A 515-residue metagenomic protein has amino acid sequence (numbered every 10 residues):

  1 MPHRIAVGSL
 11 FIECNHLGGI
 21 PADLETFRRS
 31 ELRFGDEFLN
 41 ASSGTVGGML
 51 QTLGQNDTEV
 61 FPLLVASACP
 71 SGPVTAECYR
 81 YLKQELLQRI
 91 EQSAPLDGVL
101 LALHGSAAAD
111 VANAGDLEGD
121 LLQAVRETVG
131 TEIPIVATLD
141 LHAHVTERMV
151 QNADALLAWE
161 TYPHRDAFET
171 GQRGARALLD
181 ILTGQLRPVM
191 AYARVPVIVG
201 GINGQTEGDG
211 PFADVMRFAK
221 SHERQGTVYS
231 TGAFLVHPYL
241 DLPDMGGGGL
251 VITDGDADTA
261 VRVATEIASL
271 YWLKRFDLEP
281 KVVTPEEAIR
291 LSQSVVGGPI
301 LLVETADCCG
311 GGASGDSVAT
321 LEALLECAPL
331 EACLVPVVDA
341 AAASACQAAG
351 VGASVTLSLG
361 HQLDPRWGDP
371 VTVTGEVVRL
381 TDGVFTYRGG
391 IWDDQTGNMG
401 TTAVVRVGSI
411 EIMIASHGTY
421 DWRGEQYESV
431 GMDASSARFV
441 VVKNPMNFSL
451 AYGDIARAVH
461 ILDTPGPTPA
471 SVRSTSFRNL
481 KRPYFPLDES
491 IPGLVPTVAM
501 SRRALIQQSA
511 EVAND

Functional and structural regions predicted by a protein language model:
M1-Q55: N-terminal amphipathic/basic leader segments beginning at the initiator methionine
A6, L10-E13, L17, F27-R28 (+6 more regions): Active-site histidine-anchored catalytic micro-motif
L17-P21, V74, V111-N113, T146-Q151 (+7 more regions): Short acidic, glycine/serine/threonine-rich loops at helix termini
Q51-V60, V65-I90: Low-complexity, highly charged intrinsically disordered N-terminal segments that act as targeting/localization
S93-G98, V296-G298, A437: Short acidic/histidine-rich motifs immediately flanking catalytic phosphotransfer sites in two-component signaling
G171, L179-K220: Conserved anion/nucleotide-ligand pocket segment
I202-G408, M413-H417: Hard-cation-handling environments
W272, F385-D515: Extended hydrophobic packing segments that form well-structured cores
